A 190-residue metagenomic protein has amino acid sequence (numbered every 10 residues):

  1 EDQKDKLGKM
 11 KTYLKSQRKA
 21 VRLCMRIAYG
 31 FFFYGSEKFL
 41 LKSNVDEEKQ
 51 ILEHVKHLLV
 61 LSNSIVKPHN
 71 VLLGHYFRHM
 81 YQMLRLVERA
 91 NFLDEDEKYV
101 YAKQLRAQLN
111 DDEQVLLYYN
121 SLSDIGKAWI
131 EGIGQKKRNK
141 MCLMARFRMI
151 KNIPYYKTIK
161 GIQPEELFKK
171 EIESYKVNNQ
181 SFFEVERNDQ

Functional and structural regions predicted by a protein language model:
E1-Q190: Intrinsically disordered, low-complexity polar regions and short flexible loop motifs
